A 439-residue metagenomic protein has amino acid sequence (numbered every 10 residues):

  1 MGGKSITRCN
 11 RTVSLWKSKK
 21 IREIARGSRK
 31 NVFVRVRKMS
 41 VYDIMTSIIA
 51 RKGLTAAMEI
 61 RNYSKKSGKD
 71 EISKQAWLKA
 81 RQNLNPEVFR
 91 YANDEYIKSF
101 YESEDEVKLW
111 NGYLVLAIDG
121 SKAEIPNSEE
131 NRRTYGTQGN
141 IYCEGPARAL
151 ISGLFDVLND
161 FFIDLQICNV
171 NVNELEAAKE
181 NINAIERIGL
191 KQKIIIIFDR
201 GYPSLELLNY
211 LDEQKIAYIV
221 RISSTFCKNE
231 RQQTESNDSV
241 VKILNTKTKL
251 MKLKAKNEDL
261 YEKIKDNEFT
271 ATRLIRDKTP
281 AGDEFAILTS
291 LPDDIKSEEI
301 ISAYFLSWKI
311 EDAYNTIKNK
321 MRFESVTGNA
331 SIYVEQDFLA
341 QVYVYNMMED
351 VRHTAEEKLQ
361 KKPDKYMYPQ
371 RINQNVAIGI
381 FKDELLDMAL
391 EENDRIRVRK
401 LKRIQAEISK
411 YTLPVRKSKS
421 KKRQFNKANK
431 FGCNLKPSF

Functional and structural regions predicted by a protein language model:
M1-L54, N62-Y63, D70-I72, A76-L84 (+5 more regions): Single, function-defining residue in the core of a domain
A57: Short, Lys/Arg-enriched phosphate-binding patches
I97-D105: A short, well-structured juxtamembrane/interface segment
V107-L109: Short acidic/polar N-terminal linker immediately downstream of export determinants
